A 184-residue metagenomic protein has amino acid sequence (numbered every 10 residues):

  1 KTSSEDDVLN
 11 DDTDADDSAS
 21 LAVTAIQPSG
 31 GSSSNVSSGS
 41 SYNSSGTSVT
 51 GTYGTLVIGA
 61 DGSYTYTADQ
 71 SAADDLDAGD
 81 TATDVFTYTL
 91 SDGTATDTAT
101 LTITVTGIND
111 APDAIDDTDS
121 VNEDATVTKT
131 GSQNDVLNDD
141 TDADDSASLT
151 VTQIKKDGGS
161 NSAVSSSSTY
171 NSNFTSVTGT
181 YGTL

Functional and structural regions predicted by a protein language model:
K1-V49, D113-F174: Extracellular ectodomain surface segments
D14, D84, D92, D110 (+1 more regions): Acidic active-site catalytic centers that drive phospho-/nucleotidyl reactions and related ester hydrolyses
S37-G107, S165-L184: Acidic, turn/loop-rich segments in luminal/extracellular domains of secretory-pathway and cell-surface proteins
A99, A111-A114: Long alpha-helical scaffolds
